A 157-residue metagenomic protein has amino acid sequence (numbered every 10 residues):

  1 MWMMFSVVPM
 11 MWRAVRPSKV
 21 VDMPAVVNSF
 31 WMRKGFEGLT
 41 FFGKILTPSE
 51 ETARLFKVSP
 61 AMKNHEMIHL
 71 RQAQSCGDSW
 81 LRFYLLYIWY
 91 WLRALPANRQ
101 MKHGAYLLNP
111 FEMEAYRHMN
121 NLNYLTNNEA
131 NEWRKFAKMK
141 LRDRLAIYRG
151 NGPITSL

Functional and structural regions predicted by a protein language model:
W2-P17, V21, K34-F36, T40 (+1 more regions): Metalloprotease/metallohydrolase-associated module, dominated by Zn2+-dependent proteases
V27-N28: Short amphipathic
G35-G38, K44-N64, Y106-L107: Short pre-active-site segment immediately N-terminal to the catalytic Zn-binding motif
S49, R71-Q72, M119: Activation segment
M67-L86: Catalytic Zn2+-binding segment of zinc metalloproteases
